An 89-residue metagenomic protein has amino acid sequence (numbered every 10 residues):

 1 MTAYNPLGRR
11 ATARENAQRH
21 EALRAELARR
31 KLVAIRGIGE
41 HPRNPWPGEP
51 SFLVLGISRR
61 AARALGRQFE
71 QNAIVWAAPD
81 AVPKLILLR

Functional and structural regions predicted by a protein language model:
M1-F52, R60-F69, A73-R89: Conserved, structured core segments of small domains
G56: Catalytic cores of nucleic-acid ligases and guanylyltransferases
